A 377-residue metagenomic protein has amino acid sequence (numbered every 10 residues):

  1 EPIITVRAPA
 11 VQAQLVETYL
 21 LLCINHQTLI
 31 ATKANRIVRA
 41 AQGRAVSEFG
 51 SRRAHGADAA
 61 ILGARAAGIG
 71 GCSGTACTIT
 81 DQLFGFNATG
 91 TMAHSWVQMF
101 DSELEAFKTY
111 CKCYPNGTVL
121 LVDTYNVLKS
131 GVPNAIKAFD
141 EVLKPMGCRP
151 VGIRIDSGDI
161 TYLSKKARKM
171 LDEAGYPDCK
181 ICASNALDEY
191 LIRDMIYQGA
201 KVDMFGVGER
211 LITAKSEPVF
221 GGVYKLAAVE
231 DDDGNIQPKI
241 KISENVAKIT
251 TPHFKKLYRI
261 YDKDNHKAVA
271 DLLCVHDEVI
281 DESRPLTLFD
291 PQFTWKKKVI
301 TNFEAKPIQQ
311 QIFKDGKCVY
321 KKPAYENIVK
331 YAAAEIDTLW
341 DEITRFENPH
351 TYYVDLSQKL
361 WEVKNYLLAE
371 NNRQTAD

Functional and structural regions predicted by a protein language model:
E1-P177, L187-R193, Y197-Q198, L211-T213 (+2 more regions): Buried, small/hydrophobic-residue-enriched core segments of structured protein domains
I4-T5, G90, C182, D203-G206: Short hydrophobic alpha-helical runs that function as membrane-insertion/retention elements
K169-A174, C179, L187-D377: Gly/Ser/Thr/Ala-enriched C-terminal appendages of enzymes
